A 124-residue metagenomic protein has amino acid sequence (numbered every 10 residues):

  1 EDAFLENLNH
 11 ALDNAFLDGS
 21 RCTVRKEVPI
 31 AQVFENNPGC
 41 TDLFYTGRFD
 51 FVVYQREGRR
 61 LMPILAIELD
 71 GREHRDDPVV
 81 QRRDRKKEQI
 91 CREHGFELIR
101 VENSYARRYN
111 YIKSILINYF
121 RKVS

Functional and structural regions predicted by a protein language model:
E1-S124: Nucleic-acid endo/exonuclease domains
